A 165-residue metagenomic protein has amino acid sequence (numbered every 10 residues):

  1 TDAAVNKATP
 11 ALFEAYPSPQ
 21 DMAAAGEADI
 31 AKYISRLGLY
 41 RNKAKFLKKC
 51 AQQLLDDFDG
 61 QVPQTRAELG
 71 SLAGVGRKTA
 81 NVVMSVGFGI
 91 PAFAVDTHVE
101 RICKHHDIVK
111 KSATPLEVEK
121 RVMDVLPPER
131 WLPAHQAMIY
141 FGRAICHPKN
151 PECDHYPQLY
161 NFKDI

Functional and structural regions predicted by a protein language model:
T1-I165: Catalytic cores of DNA base-excision repair glycosylases
